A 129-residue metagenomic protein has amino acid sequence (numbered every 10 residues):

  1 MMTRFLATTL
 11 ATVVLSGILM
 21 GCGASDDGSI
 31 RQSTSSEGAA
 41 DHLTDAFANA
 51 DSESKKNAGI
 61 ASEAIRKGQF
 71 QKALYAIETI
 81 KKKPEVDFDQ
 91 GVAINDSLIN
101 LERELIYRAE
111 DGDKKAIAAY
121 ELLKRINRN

Functional and structural regions predicted by a protein language model:
M1-L10: Bacterial N-terminal signal peptides that target proteins for export
G17-G21: C-terminal motif of bacterial Sec signal peptides marking the signal peptidase cleavage site
C22-D26: Bacterial signal peptide processing site
G28-T34, A48, K83-G91, L123-N129: Short solvent-exposed coil/turn linkers within tandem alpha-helical repeat scaffolds
G38-T79: Post-signal-peptide N-terminal segment of Sec-exported extracytoplasmic proteins
Y75-R103: Short, charge-rich amphipathic alpha-helical segments embedded in non-transmembrane helical bundles/solenoids
L98-R128: Alpha-helical linker/edge segments of TPR/alpha-solenoid repeat scaffolds and analogous pre-/post-domain helices
